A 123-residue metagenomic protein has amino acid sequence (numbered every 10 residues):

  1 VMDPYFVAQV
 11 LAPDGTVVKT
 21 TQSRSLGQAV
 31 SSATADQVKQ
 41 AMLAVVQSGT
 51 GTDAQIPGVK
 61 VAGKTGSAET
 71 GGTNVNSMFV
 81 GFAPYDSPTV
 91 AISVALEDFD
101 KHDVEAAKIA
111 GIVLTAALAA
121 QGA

Functional and structural regions predicted by a protein language model:
V1-S25, V46-G122: Active-site beta-strand/loop architecture of penicillin-binding DD-peptidases
Q22-Q47: C-terminal beta-signal and terminal closure region of outer-membrane beta-barrel proteins
